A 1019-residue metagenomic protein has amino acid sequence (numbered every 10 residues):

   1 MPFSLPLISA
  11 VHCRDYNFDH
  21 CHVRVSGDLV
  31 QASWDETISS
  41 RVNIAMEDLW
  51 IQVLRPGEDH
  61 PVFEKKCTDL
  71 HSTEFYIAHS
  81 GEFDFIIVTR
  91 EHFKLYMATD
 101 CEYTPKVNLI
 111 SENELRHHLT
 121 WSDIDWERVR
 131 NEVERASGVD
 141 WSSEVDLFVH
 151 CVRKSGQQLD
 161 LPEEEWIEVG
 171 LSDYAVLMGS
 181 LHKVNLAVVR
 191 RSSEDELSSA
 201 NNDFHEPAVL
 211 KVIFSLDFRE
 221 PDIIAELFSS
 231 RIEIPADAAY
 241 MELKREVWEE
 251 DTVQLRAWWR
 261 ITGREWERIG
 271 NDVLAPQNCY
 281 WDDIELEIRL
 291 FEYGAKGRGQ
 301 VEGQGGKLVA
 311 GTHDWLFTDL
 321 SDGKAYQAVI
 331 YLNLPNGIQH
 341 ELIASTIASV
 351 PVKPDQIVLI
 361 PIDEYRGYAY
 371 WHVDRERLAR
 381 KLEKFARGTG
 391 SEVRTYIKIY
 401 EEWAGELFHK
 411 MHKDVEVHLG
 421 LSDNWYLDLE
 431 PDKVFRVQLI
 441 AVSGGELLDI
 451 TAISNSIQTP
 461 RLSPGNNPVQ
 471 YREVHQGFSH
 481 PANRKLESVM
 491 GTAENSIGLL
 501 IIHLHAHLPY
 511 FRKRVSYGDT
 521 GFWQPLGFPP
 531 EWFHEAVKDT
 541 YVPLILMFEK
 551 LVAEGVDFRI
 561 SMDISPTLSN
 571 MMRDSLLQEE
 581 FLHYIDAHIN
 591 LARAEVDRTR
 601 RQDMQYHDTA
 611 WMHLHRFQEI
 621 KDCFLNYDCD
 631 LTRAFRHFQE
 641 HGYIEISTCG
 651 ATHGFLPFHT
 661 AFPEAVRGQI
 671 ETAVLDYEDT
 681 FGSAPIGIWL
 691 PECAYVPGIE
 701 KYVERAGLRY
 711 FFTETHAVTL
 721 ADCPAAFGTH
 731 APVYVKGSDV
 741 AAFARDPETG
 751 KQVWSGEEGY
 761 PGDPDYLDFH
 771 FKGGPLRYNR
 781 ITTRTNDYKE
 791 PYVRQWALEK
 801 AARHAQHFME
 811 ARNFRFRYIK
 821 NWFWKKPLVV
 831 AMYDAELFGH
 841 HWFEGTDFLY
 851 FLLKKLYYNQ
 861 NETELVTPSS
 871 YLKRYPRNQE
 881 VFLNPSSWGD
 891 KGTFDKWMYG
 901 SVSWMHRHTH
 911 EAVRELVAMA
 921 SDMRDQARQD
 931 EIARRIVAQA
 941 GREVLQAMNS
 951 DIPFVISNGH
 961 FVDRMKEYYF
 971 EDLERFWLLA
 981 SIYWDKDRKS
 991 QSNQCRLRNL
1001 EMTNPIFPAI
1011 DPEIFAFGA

Functional and structural regions predicted by a protein language model:
M1-R55, H60-D69, T73-S496, D519: Serine/threonine-biased, Pro/acidic-interspersed low-complexity stretches characteristic of secreted/cell-surface
G491-D557, I564-Q605, A726-A1019: Active-site and substrate-binding clefts of carbohydrate-active enzymes
I502, I560-M562, I646-T648, Y710-F712 (+1 more regions): Hydrophobic faces of well-ordered beta-strands that scaffold small-molecule active sites in alpha/beta enzyme cores
P525-K538, A610-L625, T652-A665, A684-P691 (+2 more regions): The substrate-binding groove and active-site-proximal loops of carbohydrate-active enzymes, especially glycoside
L551-G555, T632-S647: Acidic (Asp/Glu)-rich catalytic clusters
D563-L568, G650-T652, G687-V696, P868-K873: Short, solvent-exposed turn/loop segments enriched in Gly/Ser/Thr/Pro and often Arg
P663-L690, D768, A811-F823, P827-V830: CE4/NodB-like, metal-dependent polysaccharide N-deacetylase domain that modifies extracellular/periplasmic N-acetylated
K701-V703: Hydrophobic, small-residue-rich alpha-helical packing segments that form membrane-like cores
